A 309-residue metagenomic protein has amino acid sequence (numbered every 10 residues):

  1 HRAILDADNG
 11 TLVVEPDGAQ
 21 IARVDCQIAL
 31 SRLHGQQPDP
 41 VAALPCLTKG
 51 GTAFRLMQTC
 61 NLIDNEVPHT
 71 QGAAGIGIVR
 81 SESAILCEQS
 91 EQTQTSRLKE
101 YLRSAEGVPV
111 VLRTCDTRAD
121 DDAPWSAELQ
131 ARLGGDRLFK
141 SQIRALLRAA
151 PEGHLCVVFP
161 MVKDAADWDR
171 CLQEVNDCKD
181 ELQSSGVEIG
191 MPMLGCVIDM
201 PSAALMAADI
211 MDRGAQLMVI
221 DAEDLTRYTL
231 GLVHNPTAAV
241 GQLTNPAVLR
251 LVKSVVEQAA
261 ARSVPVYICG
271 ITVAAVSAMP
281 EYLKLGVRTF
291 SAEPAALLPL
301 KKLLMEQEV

Functional and structural regions predicted by a protein language model:
H1-A7: Conformationally flexible catalytic loops at phosphate/diphosphate-handling active centers
D8-N9, D17, N245, E306: Metal-dependent DNA phosphodiester-chemistry modules and their immediately adjacent helices/loops in DNA-processing
D8-T11, G18-A19, N61-I63: Short acidic/polar capping segments at secondary-structure boundaries
N9, P16-G18, V24-I28: Beta-strand/loop-dominated core regions that host nucleotide or nucleotide-derived cofactor-binding catalytic loops
E15-P16, M57: Short linear motifs in exposed loops
L33-V309: Conserved alpha/beta-domain cores
